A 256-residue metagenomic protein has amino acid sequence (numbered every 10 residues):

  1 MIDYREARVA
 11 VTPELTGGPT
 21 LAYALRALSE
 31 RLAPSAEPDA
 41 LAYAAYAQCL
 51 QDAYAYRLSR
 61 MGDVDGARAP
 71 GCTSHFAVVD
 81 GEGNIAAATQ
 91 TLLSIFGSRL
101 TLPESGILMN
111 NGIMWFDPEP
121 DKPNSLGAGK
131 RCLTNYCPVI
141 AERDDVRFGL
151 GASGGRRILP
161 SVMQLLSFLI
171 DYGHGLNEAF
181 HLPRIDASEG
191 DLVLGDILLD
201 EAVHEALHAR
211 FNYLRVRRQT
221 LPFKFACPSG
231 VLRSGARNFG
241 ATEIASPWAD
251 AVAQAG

Functional and structural regions predicted by a protein language model:
M1, A55-G62: Secretory-pathway/luminal and periplasmic proteins that interact with or process carbohydrate-rich
M1-E14, A67-R68, V78: Accessory "access/gating" subregions that flank catalytic or transport cores
Y4, P70-G71, F223-A226: A generic fold-level signal
Y4-R5, D80-E82, E142-D145, L232-R237: Short acidic-glycine loop/turn motifs at beta-strand connectors
G17-L58, G71-Q219: Proteins synthesized as precursors that undergo proteolytic processing into mature forms
G62-G71: Short, basic/aromatic recognition patches
L199-G256: Cofactor-centric catalytic regions
